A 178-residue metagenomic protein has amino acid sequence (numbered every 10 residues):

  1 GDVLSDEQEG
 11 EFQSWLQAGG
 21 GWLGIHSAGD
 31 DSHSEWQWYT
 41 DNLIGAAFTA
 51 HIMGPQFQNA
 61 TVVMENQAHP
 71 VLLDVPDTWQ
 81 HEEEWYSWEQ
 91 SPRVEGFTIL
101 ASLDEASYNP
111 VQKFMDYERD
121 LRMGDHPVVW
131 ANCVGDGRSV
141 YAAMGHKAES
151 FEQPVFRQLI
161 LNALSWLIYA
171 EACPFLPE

Functional and structural regions predicted by a protein language model:
D2-D74: A glycine-rich, often tryptophan-bearing local segment used as a flexible ligand/cofactor-contacting loop or short
W15, W22, W36-W38, W79 (+3 more regions): A residue-identity detector for tryptophan
L16, G21-H26, L72-L73, T98-A101 (+2 more regions): Structural recognition of the beta-strand scaffold that forms the well-ordered cores of secreted hydrolase catalytic
L23, A50, E82, E171-F175: Secondary-structure transition/capping residues
Y39-G45, H81, Q90-F97, G145 (+1 more regions): Oxidoreductase and adenylate-handling cofactor-binding alpha/beta cores
G54-G135: Catalytic beta-strand/loop cores that center a nucleophilic Ser/Cys/Thr and support acyl-enzyme chemistry
A106-E178: Extracellular ligand-binding/catalytic regions of CAZymes and related secreted enzymes and adhesion modules
